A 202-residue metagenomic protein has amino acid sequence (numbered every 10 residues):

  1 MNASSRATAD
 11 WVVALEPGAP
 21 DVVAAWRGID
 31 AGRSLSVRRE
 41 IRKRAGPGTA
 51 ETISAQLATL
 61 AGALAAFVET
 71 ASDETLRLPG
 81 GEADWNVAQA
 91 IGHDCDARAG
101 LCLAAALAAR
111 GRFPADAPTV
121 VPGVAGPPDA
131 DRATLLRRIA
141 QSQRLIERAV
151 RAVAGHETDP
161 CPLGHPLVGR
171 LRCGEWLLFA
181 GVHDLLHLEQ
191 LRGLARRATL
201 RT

Functional and structural regions predicted by a protein language model:
N2-T52, R77, G100-S142, T199-T202: Short, helix-capping/interhelical loops that line the mouth of catalytic, cofactor-, or ligand-binding pockets
E51, A55, A88, G92 (+4 more regions): A generic "alpha-helical surface" signal
A55-E69, A104, V120-P160, L178: Acidic/histidine-rich alpha-helical segments that form the ligand environment of transition-metal centers
G62-A88, R110-D116, A152-R172, A198-R201: Helix-loop segments that flank and shape redox-cofactor active sites
G92, L103-L107, L178, E189: Generic alpha-helical structural context detector
H183-R196: A hydrophobic membrane-anchoring alpha-helix module
